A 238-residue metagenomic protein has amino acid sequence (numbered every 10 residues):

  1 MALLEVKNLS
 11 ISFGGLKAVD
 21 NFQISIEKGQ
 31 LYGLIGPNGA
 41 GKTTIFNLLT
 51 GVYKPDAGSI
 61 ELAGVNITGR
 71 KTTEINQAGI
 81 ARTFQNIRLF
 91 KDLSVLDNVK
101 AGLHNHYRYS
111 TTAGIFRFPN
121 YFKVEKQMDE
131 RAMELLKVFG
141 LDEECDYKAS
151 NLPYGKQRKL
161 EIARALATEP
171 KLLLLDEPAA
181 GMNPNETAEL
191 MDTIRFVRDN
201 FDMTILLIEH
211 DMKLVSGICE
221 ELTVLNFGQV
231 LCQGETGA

Functional and structural regions predicted by a protein language model:
A2-A238: Glycine-rich phosphate-binding loops of nucleotide-dependent enzymes
